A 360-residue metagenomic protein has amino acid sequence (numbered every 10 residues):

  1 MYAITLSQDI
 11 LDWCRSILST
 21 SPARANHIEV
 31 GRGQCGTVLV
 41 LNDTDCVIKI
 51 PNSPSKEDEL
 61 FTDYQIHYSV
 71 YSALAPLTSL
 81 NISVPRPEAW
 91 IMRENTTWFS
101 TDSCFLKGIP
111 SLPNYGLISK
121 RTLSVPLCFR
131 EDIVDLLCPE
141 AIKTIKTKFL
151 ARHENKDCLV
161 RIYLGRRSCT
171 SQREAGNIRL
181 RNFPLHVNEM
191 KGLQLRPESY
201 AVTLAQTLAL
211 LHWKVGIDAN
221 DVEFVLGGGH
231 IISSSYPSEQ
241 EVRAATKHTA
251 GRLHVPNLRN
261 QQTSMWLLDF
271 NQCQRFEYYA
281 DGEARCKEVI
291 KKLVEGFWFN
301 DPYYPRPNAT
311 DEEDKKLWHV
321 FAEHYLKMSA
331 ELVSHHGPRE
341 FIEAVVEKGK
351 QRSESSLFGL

Functional and structural regions predicted by a protein language model:
M1-I28, T62: Juxta-kinase regulatory segment immediately upstream of eukaryotic protein kinase catalytic domains
I10, C14-S19, I231, R352 (+1 more regions): A domain-level signal for the structural core that forms small-molecule/cofactor-binding pockets and catalytic centers
V30-T97, D102-K107, L117-I118: ATP-binding glycine-rich loop module of kinase domains
D45-C46, S53-S55, S124, G229 (+1 more regions): Conserved beta-strand elements of beta-rich interaction domains across eukaryotes, especially beta-propellers
T62, I66, S199, T203-Q206 (+4 more regions): Acidic, Ser/Thr-rich intrinsically disordered and amphipathic helical segments
S79-E198, S233-G282: Conserved structural core of kinase catalytic domains
E189-N220, L226-G229: Conserved kinase catalytic-core helix
D218, S234, Q240-L360: C-lobe/activation-segment region of protein kinase-like
